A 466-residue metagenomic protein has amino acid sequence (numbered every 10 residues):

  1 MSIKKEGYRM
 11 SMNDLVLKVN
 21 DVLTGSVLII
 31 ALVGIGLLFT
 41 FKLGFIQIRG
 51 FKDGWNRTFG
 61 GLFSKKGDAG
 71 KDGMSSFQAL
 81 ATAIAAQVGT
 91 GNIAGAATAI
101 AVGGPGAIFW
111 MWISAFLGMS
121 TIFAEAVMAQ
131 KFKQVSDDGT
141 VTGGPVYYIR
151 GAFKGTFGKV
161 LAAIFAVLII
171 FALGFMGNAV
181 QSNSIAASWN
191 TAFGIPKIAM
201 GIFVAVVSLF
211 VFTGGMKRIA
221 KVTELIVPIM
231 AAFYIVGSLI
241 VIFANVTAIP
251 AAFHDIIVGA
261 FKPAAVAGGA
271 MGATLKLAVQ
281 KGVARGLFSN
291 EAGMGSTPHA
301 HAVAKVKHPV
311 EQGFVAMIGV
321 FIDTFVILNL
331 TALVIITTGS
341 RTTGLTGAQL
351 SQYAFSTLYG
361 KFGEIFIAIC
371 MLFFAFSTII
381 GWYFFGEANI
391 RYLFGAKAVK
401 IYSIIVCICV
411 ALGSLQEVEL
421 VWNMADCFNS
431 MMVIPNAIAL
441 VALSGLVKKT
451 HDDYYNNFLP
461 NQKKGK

Functional and structural regions predicted by a protein language model:
E6-T90, A101-A107, G118, A411 (+1 more regions): N-terminal alpha-helical transmembrane segments of multi-pass membrane transport and channel/translocase proteins
S11-N13, K42-Q47, G91-A96, L173-I185 (+5 more regions): Transmembrane helix-loop junctions in multi-pass membrane proteins
A31-L38, L43-W55, F165, S182-W189 (+4 more regions): Membrane-interface loop-to-helix entry segments
F39-T40, S114-G139, V146, R150-N183 (+2 more regions): Helix-loop-helix module between adjacent transmembrane segments
F45-M74, T98-P105, S120-T156, R341-L358 (+3 more regions): Flexible loop linkers connecting adjacent transmembrane helices in multi-pass alpha-helical membrane transporters
K66-V102, M128-K131, D137-V146, R150-A152 (+2 more regions): Alpha-helical membrane segments and immediately flanking helix-loop junctions that form or couple to the substrate/ion
L117-E125, I202-M216, V227-T247, Q280 (+3 more regions): Selective recognition of specific alpha-helical transmembrane segments in multi-pass small-molecule
A124-F132, D137, G237-D255, P263 (+4 more regions): Extracellular/periplasmic helix-exit of transmembrane alpha-helices
